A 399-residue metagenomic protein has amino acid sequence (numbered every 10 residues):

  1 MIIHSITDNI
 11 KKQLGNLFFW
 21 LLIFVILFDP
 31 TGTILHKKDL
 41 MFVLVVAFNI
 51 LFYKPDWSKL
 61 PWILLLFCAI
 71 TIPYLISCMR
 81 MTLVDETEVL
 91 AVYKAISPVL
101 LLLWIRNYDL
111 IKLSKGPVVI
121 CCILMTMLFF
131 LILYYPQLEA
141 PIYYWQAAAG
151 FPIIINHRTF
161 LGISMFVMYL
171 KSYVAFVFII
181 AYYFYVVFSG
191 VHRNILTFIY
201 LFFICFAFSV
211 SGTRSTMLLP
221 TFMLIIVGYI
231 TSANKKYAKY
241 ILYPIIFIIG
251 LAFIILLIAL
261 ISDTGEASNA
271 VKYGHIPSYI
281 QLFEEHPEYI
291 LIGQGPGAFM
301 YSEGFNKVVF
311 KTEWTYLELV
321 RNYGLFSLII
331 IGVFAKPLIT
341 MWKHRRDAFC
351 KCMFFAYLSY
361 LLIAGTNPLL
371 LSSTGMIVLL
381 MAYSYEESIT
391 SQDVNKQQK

Functional and structural regions predicted by a protein language model:
M1-N16, D56-W57, L251-I255, M381-K399: A juxtamembrane structural motif centered on a specific transmembrane helix
K12-T31, V43-V92, L124-L131, Y357-L361: N-terminal hydrophobic segments of proteins, predominantly signal-anchor/transmembrane helices of inner/organellar
L44, C352-L361, L369-K399: Transmembrane alpha-helices of multi-pass inner-membrane enzymes
V46-P55, S77-I132, Y182-Y183, G228 (+1 more regions): Transmembrane alpha-helical segments and their membrane-water interfaces
W57, Y323-L361, Y385-E387, D393: Hydrophobic transmembrane alpha-helices and their immediate junctions
I76, F130-Y135, S211, G228-A267 (+1 more regions): A membrane-periplasm/extracellular boundary helix in multi-pass inner-membrane enzymes that assemble envelope glycans
K115-I142, S164-S211, L218-Y229: Alpha-helical transmembrane segments of multi-pass inner-membrane proteins
S262-Y323: Long extracytoplasmic/lumenal interhelical loops at the membrane interface of multi-pass membrane proteins
